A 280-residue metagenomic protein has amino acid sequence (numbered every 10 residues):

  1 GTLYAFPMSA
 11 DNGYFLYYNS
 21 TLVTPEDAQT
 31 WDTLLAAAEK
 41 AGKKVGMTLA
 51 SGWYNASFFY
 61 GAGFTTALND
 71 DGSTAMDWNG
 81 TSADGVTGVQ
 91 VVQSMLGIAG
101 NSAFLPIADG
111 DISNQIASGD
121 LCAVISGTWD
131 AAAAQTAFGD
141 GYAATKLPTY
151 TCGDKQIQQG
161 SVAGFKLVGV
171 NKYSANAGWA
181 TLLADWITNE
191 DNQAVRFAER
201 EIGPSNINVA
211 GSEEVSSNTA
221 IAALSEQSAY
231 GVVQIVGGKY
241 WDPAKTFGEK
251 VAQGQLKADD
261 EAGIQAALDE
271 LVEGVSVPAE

Functional and structural regions predicted by a protein language model:
G1-Q29, L49-T74, V162-V170, W241-K250: Periplasmic solute-binding protein
L22, A36-K40, L96, G110-V124 (+2 more regions): Short helices/loops that flank or line small-molecule/ion binding pockets
Q29-T33, A103-A117, W129: Short helix-initiation/N-cap motifs at beta->coil->alpha
T30, T87-S94, A175-I187, D260-G263: Short amphipathic alpha-helical coupling segments at ligand-binding clamshell hinges and other catalytic/signaling
T74-P106: Glycine-centered hinge/linker elements that transmit conformational signals in sensory and ligand-binding systems
C122-G127, A143-T145: Paired acidic/hydrophobic, glycine-rich loop segments that form the ligand-binding mouth/hinge of periplasmic-binding
T136-E199: Extracytoplasmic/periplasmic substrate-recognition and gating elements
S225-E280: Conserved C-terminal helix/tail region of periplasmic/extracytoplasmic solute-binding proteins
